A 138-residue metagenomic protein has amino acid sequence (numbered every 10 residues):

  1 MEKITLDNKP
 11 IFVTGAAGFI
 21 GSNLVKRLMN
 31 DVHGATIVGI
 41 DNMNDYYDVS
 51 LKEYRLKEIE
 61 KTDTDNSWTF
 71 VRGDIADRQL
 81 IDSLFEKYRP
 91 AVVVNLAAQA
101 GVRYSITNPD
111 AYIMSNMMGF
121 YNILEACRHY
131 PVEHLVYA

Functional and structural regions predicted by a protein language model:
M1-A138: N-terminal Rossmann-like NAD(P)+-binding domain of SDR-like oxidoreductases, especially those catalyzing
